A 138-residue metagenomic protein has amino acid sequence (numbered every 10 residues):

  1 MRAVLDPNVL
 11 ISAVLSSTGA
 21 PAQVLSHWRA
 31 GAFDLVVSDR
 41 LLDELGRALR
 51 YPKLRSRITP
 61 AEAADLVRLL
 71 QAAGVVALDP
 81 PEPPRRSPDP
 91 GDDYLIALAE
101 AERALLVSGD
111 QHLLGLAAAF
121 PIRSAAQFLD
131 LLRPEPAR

Functional and structural regions predicted by a protein language model:
M1-V37: Short, well-structured N-terminal submotif of metal-dependent ribonuclease cores
N8, T18, D39, A64 (+2 more regions): Alpha-helix N-cap/helix-start capping motif
A13-V14, A48, R57, L116 (+1 more regions): Residues that scaffold the ATP/ADP-binding catalytic core of kinase and kinase-like folds
G19, V36, I58-A61, R86-D93 (+1 more regions): Residues at secondary-structure transition points
H27-E82: PIN-domain endoribonuclease scaffold, especially VapC-family toxins
D43-E44, P83-R86, F128-R133: A short acidic, often aromatic-flanked loop/helix-cap motif at beta-alpha or helix-coil junctions that lines enzyme
Q71-L105, Q111: Active-site neighborhoods of divalent-metal-dependent phosphate/nucleic-acid chemistry enzymes
R103-V107, Q111-R138: Acidic, PIN/NYN-like endoribonuclease modules and their adjacent C-terminal/linker elements
